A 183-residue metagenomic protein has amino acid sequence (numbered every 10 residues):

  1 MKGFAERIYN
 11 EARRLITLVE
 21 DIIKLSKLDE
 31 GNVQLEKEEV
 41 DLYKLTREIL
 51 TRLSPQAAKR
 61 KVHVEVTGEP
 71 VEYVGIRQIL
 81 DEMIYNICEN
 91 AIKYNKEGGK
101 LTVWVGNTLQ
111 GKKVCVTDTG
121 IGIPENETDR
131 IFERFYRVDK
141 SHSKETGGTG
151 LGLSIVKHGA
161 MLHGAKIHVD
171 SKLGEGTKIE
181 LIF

Functional and structural regions predicted by a protein language model:
N10-L15: Short alpha-helical segment of the dimerization/phosphotransfer core of two-component systems
E30-L35, G68, E72-I79: Conserved micro-motifs of the catalytic ATP-binding
E36-T51, N107: A conserved beta-strand-to-alpha-helix junction within the catalytic ATP-binding
Q56-V66: Short conserved segments within the C-terminal catalytic ATPase subdomain
G98-Q110: Short beta-strand/loop element within the Bergerat-fold HATPase_c
I123-R137, K157: Short conserved segment of the HATPase_c
G164-A165: Conserved glycine-rich
